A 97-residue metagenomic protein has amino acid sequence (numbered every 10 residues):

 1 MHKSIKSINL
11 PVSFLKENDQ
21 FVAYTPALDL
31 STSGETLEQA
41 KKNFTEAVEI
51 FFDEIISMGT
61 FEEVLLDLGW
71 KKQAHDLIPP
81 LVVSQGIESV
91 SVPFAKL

Functional and structural regions predicted by a protein language model:
M1-N9, K42-L97: Short, charged, surface-exposed hinge/linker loops at domain edges that act as mobile lids or interdomain connectors
I8-A27: Short aromatic-glycine-(Arg/Gly/Cys) micro-motifs in beta-strand/loop hairpins
P11-S13, S31-S33, L68: Surface-exposed loop/turn and secondary-structure junction residues enriched for glycine/proline
A23, G34-E35, Q73: A near-ubiquitous, low-amplitude feature marking generic local secondary-structure context
L28-E38: A short, exposed loop/beta-hairpin motif centered on an aromatic-Gly-Thr core
